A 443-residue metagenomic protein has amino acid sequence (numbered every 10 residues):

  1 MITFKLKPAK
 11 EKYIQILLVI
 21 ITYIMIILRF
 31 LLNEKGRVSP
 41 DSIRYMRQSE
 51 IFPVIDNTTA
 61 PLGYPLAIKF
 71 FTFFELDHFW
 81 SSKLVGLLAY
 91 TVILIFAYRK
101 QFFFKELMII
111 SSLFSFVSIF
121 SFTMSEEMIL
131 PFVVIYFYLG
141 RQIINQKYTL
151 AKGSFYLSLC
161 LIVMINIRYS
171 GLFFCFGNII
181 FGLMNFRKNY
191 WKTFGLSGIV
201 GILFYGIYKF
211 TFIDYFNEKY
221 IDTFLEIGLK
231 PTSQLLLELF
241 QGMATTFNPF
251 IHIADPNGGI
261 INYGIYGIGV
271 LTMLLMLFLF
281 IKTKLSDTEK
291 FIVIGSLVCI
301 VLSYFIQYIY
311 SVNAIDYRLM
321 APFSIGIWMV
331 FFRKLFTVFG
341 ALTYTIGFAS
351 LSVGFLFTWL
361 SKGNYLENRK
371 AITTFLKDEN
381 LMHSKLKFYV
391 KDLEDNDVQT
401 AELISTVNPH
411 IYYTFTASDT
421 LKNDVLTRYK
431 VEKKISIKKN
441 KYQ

Functional and structural regions predicted by a protein language model:
V19, M108, K152-F155, L159 (+2 more regions): Signature aromatic-anchored transmembrane alpha helix within multi-pass, membrane-resident enzymes that catalyze glycan
L28-G36, F114-S121, V163-I165, G206-F210 (+2 more regions): Transmembrane-helix signature of polytopic, lipid-linked glycan biosynthesis machinery
F30, L62-P65, F79-I93, I109-F132 (+3 more regions): Aromatic- and kink-enriched transmembrane "portal" helix at the membrane-lumen/periplasm boundary that abuts
L32-R47, I55-A67, Y365-N368: Extracytoplasmic catalytic/substrate-binding loops of multi-pass membrane glycan-assembly enzymes
M46, E50, E126-M128, F132 (+3 more regions): Hydrophobic/aromatic-rich transmembrane helices and adjacent perimembrane loops
M46-E50, A349-K441: Membrane-embedded, lumen/periplasm-facing catalytic core of multi-pass transferases that use lipid-linked donors
F116-V117, K152-Y169, C175-I180: Membrane-interface alpha helices of multi-pass inner-membrane proteins
Y190-L274: Membrane-lumen/periplasm interface segments of specific transmembrane helices in polyprenyl phosphate-linked
